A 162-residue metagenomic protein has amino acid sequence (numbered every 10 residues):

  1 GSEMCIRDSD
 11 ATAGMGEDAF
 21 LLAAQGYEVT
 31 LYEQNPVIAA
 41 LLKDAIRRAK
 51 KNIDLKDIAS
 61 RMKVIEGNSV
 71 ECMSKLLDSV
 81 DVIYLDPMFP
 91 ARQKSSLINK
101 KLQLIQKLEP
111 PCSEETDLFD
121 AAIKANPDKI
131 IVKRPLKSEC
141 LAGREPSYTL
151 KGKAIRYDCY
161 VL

Functional and structural regions predicted by a protein language model:
G1-I6: Short, small-residue-biased leader/transition segments that mark boundaries at the very start of proteins
D8-L21, V80-S96: Conserved proline-anchored active-site loop of SAM-dependent methyltransferases that bridges a beta-strand
A23-G26: Gly/Ala-rich phosphate-binding loop of Rossmann-like dinucleotide-binding domains, activating on the conserved
E28, R61, D128-K129: Residues at the starts of beta-strands that form the adenosine-phosphate
E28-Q34: Conserved SAM-binding motif I beta-strand of class I
Q34-V82: S-adenosyl-L-methionine
P87-L118: Mobile active-site "lid"/loop adjacent to the S-adenosyl-L-methionine
E115-V161: Conserved Class I SAM-dependent methyltransferase catalytic core
